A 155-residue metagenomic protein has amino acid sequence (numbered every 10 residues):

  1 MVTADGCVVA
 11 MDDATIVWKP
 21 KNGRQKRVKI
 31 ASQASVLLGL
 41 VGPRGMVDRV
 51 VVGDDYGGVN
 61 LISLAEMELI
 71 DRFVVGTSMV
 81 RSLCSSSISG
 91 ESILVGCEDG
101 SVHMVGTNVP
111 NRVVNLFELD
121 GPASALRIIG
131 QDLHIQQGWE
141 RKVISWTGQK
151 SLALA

Functional and structural regions predicted by a protein language model:
M1, Q33-V41, S78-S85, G121-R127: Canonical WD40 repeat/beta-propeller blade segments in eukaryotic WD-repeat proteins
A4-G6, V47-D48, G90-E91, G130-Q131: Short coil/turn segments that connect the beta-strands within blades of beta-propeller domains
V8-A10, V50-G53, I93-G96, L133-Q137: Conserved beta-strand element within WD40/beta-propeller blades
D12-A14, N22, V47, Y56 (+3 more regions): Surface-exposed loop/turn positions within WD40 beta-propeller blades
I16-V17, N60, H103, K142-I144: WD40 beta-propeller blade core
P20-K21, L64, T107, W146-G148: Inter-blade boundary loops/turns of WD-repeat beta-propellers
G23-I30, E68-V74, N111-F117, S151-A153: A short beta-strand motif characteristic of beta-propeller blades
S124-A155: Blade-level signature of beta-propeller repeat domains, shared across WD40, Kelch, NHL, RCC1 and BNR/Asp-box propellers
